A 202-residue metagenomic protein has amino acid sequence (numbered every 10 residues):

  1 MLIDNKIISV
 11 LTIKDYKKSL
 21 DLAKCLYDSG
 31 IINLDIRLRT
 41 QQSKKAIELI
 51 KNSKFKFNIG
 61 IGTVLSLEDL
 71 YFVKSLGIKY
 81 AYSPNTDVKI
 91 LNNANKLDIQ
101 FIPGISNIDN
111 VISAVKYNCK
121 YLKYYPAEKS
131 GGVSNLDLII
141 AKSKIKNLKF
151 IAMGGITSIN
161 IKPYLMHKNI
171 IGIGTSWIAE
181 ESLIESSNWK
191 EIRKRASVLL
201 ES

Functional and structural regions predicted by a protein language model:
M1-K79, T86, K96, S158 (+2 more regions): Conserved N-terminal beta1-alpha1 strand-loop-helix module at the mouth
K6-L11, L34-I36, I59-G62, A81-Y82 (+4 more regions): Hydrophobic faces of well-ordered beta-strands that scaffold small-molecule active sites in alpha/beta enzyme cores
I50, A94, I139-K142: Hydrophobic positions in alpha-helices of CheY-like receiver
Y71, I90-A94, V111-K116, G132-D137 (+1 more regions): Short, charged, surface-exposed secondary-structure boundary motifs
Y80, P84-I90, K123-V133, N169-N188: Glycine-rich phosphate-binding active-site loops on the catalytic face of alpha/beta enzymes
L91-N92, K96-S130: Histidine/lysine/aspartate-rich catalytic loop segments that bind and position anionic ligands
N118-K123, S134-L136, A141, K146-L148: A contiguous pocket-lining binding segment that forms or flanks enzyme active sites
I139, N147, S158-Y164, N169 (+1 more regions): C-terminal output/effector regions of signal-responsive regulators
